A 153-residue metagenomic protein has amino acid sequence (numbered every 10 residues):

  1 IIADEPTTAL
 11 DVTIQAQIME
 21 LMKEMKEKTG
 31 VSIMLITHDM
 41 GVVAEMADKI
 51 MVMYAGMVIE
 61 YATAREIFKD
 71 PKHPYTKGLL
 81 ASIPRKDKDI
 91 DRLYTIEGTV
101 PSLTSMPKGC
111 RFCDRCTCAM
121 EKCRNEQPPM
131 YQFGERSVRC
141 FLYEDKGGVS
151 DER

Functional and structural regions predicted by a protein language model:
I2-P6, L10-D91: P-loop NTP-binding/switch modules centered on Walker-like glycine-rich loops
T63-R153: Short catalytic/signature loops enriched in Gly
